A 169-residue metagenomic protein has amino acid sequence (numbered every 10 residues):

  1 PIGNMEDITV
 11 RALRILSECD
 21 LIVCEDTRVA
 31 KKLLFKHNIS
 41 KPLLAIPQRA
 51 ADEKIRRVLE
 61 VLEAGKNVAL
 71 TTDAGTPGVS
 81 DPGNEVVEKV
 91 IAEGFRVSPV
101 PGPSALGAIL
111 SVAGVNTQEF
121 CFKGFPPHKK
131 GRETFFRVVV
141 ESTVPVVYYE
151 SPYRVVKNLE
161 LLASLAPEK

Functional and structural regions predicted by a protein language model:
P1-Q48: Glycine-rich, flexible N-terminal cofactor/catalytic loop recognition
I2-N4, D73-P77, P127, P152-R154: Short glycine-rich anion-binding loops that position phosphate/pyrophosphate groups of nucleotides and phosphorylated
L16-I22, G94-V97, P145-V146: Short active-site oxyanion
R28-A30, G75-T76, A105, R154: Alpha-helix capping/helix-boundary segments
A45-D52, F125-P127: Conserved helicase motor
E63-F122: Short glycine-cluster motifs
G107-K169: Beta-strand/loop-alpha-helix module characteristic of Rossmann-like adenine-cofactor folds
